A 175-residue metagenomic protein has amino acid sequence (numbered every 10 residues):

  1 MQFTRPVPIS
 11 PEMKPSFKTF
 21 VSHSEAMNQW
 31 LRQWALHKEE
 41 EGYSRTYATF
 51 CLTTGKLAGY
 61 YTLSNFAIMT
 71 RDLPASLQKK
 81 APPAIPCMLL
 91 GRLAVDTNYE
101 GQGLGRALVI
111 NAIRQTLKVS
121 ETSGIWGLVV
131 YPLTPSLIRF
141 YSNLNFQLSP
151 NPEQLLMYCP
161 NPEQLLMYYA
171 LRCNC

Functional and structural regions predicted by a protein language model:
M1-Q102, A107-L133, I138-C175: Non-catalytic substrate-recognition and accessory regions of acyl/acetyltransferase enzymes
